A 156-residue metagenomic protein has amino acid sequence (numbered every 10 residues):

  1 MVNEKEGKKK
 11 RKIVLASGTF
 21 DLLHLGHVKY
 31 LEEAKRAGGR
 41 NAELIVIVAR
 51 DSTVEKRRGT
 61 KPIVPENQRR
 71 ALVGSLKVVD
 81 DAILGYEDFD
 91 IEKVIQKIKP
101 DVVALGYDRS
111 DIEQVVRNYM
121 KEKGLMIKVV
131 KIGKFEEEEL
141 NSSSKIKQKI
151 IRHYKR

Functional and structural regions predicted by a protein language model:
M1-R156: Nucleotidyltransferase catalytic core that binds NTPs
